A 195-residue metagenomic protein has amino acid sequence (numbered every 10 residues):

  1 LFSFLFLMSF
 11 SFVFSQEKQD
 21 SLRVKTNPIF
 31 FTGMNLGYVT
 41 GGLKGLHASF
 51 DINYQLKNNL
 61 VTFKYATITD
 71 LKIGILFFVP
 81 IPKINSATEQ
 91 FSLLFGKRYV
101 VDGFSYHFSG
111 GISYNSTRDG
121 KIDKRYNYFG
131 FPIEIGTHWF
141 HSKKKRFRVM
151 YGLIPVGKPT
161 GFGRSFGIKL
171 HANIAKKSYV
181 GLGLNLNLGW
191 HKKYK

Functional and structural regions predicted by a protein language model:
L1-T26, K192-K195: Cleavable N-terminal export/targeting peptides
Q16-T69, N187-G189: Short glycine/proline- and aromatic-enriched beta-strand/turn motifs that initiate or cap beta-hairpins
R23-K25, G37-G41, Y65-S86, T117-Y128 (+1 more regions): Extracellular/periplasm-exposed beta-strand and loop segments of Gram-negative cell-envelope proteins, dominated by
I29, L43-H47, T88-Q90, Y128-G130 (+1 more regions): Membrane-spanning beta-strands of outer-membrane beta-barrel proteins
F31-N35, L76-V79, S165-I168: Extracytoplasmic loops and strand-loop junctions of Gram-negative outer membrane beta-barrel proteins
G42-Q55, F91-V101, G120-R125: Generic detector of contiguous secondary-structure segments
V61-F63, T69, I84-L93, V101: Short, well-structured hydrophobic secondary-structure segments
I84-S86, G96-K195: Outer-membrane beta-barrel transmembrane domain signature
